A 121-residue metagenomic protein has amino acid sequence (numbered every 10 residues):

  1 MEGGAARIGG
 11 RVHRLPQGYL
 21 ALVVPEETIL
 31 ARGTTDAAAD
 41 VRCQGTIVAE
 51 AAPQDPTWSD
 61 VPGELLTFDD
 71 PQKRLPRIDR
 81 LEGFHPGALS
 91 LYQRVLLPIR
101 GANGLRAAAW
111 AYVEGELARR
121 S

Functional and structural regions predicted by a protein language model:
M1-S121: Glycine-aromatic micro-motifs
